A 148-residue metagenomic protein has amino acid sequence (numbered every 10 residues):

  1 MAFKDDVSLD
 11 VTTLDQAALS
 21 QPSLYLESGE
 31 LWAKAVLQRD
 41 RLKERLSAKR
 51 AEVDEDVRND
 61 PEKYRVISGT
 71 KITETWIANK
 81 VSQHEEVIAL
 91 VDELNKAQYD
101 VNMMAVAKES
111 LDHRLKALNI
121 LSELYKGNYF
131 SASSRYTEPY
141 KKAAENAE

Functional and structural regions predicted by a protein language model:
M1-E148: Charge-rich amphipathic alpha-helical interaction elements
